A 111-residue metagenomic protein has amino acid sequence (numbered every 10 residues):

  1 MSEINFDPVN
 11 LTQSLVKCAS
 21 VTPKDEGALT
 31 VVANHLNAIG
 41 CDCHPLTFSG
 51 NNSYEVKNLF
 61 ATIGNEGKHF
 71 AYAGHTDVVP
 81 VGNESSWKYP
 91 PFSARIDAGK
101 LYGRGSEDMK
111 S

Functional and structural regions predicted by a protein language model:
S2-E107: Acidic/His- and Gly-rich active-site-bordering loop/insert found across diverse amide/peptide-bond hydrolases
M109-S111: Short, intrinsically disordered, charge-balanced linker/junction segments flanking boundaries in proteins
